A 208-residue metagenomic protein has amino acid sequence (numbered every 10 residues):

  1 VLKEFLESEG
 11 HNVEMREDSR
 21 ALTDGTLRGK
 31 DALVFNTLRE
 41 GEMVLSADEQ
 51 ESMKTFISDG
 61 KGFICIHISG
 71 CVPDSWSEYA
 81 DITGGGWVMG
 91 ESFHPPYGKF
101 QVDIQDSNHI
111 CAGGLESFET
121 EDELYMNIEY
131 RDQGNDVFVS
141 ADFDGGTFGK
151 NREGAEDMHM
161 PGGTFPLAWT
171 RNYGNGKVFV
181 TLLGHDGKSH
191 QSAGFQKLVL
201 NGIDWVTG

Functional and structural regions predicted by a protein language model:
V1-K30: Aromatic-Pro/Gly-enriched surface loop or interdomain linker that acts as a lid/target-recognition segment
L2, T26, E49-S52, S75 (+3 more regions): Stable alpha-helical elements in mature extracytoplasmic
E7, E91-G174: Catalytic beta-strand/loop cores that center a nucleophilic Ser/Cys/Thr and support acyl-enzyme chemistry
M15-E17, H67, L182: Residue-level recognition of beta-strand->loop/alpha-helix junctions
R16-T23, D48-E51, G162-A168: Alpha-helical scaffolding within the catalytic cores of extracellular/periplasmic polymer-degrading hydrolases
R20-L22, L38-M43, F63, S69-D74 (+4 more regions): Solvent-exposed loop/turn segments at secondary-structure junctions within structured extracellular/periplasmic domains
L27-D74, N175: Short alpha-beta junction capping motif
N201-G208: C-terminal alpha-helix
